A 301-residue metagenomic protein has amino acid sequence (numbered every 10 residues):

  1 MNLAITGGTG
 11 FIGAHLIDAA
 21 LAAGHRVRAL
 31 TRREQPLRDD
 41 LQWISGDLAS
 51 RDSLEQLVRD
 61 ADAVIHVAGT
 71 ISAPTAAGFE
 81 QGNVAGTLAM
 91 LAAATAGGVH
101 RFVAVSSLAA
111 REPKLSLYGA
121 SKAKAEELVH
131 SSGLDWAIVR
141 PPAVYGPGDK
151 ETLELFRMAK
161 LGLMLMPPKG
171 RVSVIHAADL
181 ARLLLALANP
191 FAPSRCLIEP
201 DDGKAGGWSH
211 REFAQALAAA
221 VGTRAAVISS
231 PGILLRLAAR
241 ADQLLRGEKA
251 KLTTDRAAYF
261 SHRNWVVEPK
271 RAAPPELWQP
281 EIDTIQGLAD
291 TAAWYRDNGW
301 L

Functional and structural regions predicted by a protein language model:
L3-A23: N-terminal Rossmann NAD(P)H-binding glycine-rich loop of SDR-like oxidoreductase domains
T6, L30, V67-A68, F102-L108 (+1 more regions): SDR active-site strand-loop-helix element
Q35-P36, L41, S45-A85, A93 (+1 more regions): NAD(P)H-binding glycine-rich loop region in Rossmannoid oxidoreductase-like domains and their noncatalytic homologs
E80-V84, L115-E126, D149, S173-I175 (+2 more regions): Short-chain dehydrogenase/reductase
Q81-A123, A137: Conserved Rossmann-fold NAD(P)-dependent oxidoreductase catalytic core, especially the SDR/UDP-sugar
E127-P147: Conserved beta-loop-beta element that borders a ligand/cofactor-binding pocket
K150-E154, P168-A188, R195-E199: Substrate-positioning beta->alpha
P190-K251, E281-L301: Mid/C-terminal beta-alpha module of Rossmann-like enzyme folds, strongest in SDR-family dehydrogenases/epimerases
